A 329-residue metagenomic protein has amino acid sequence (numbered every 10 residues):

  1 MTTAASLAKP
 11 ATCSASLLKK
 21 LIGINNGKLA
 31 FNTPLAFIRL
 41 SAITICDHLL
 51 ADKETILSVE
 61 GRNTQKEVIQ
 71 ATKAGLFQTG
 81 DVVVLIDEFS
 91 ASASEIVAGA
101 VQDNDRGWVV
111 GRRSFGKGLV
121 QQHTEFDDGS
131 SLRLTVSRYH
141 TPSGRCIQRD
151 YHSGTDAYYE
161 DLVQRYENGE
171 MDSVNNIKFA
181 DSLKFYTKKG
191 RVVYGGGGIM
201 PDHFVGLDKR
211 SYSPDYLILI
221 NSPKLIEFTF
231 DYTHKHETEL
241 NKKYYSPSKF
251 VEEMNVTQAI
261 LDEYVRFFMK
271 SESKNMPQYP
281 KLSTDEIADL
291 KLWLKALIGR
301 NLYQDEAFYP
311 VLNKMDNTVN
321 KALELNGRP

Functional and structural regions predicted by a protein language model:
M1-G129: Cleft-lining beta-strand/loop regions that shape enzyme active-site pockets
L7, L35, V83-A91, W108-R113 (+10 more regions): Hydrophobic alpha-helical scaffolding
K20, Q65, H123, D128-S130 (+4 more regions): Generic secondary-structure boundary signal with a strong preference for alpha-helix termini
F77, Q102, E125-L132, K178 (+3 more regions): A generic structural signal for short, non-catalytic loop/turn and secondary-structure boundary residues
A93, D105-R106, R112, G116-L183: Polar, glycine-rich mid-to-C-terminal structural blocks that act as macromolecule-binding/assembly scaffolds
C146-I147, Y151-P329: Conserved functional hotspot residues or short segments at active or partner-binding sites across diverse domains
